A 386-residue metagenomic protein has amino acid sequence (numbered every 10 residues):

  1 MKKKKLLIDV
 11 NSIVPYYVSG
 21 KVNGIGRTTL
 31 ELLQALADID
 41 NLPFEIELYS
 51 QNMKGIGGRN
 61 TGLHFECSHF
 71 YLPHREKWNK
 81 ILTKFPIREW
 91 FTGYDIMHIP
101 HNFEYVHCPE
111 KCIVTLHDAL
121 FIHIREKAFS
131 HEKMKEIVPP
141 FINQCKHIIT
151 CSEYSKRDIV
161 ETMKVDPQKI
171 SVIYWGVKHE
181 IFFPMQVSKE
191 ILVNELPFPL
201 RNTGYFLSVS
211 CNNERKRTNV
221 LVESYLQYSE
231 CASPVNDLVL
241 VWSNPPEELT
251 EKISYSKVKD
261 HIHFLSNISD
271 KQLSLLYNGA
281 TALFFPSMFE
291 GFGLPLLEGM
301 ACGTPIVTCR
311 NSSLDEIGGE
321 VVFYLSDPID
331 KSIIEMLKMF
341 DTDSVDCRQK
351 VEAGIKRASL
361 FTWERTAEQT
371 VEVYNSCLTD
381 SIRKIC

Functional and structural regions predicted by a protein language model:
M1-C386: Carbohydrate transferase catalytic cores enriched for Leloir-type hexosyltransferases
